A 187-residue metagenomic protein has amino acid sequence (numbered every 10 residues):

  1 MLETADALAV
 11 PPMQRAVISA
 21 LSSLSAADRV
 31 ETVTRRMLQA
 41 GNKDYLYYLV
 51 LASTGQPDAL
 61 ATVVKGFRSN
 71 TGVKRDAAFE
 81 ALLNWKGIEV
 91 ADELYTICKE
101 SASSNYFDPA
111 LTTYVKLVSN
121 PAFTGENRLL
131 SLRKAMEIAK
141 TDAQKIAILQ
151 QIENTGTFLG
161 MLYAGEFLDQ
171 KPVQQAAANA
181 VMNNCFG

Functional and structural regions predicted by a protein language model:
M1-T4, P11, L24-L38, Y45 (+6 more regions): Amphipathic alpha-helical scaffolding segments comprising HEAT/armadillo-like alpha-solenoid repeats
L8-P12, N42-L46, V73-R75, N105-F107 (+3 more regions): Positions within the helices of HEAT/ARM-like alpha-solenoid repeats
A16-S23, R36, V50-S53, P57 (+7 more regions): Core register positions within helices of long alpha-helical scaffolds
L38-G41, G72, A78-A81, K99 (+2 more regions): Short linear sequence motifs
D142, A147-L149, E153-N154: Mixed-charge, polar/low-complexity N-terminal
D142, T157-G160, L168-Q174, V181-F186: Ordered, small/hydrophobic-rich secondary-structure cores
